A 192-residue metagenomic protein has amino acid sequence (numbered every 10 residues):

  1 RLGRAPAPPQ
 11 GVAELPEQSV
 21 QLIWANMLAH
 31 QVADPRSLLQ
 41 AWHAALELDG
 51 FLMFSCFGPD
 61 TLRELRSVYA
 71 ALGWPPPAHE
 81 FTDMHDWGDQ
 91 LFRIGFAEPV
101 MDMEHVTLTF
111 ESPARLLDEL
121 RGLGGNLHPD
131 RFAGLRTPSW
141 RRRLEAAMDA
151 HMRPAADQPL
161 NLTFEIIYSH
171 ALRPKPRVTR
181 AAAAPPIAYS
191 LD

Functional and structural regions predicted by a protein language model:
L2-E14: Conserved SAM-binding strand-loop segment of SAM-dependent methyltransferases
G11-I23: A short acidic, Gly/Pro-enriched loop at the edge of an enzyme's catalytic core that lines a small-molecule cofactor
Q18, I94, L162: Structured loop/turn residues at beta-strand edges in well-structured enzyme cores
W24-L28: A short beta-strand submotif of the Rossmann-like class I SAM-dependent methyltransferase core that lines
H30-V32: A short His-aromatic
R36-F51: A short glycine-rich, Lys/Arg-flanked "PGG" loop and its adjoining helix->strand segment in the class I
M53-P113, L123-G134: Conserved catalytic/acceptor-binding region of the Class I
A114-D192: C-terminal lobe and adjacent flexible extensions of AdoMet/dcAdoMet transferase-like proteins
